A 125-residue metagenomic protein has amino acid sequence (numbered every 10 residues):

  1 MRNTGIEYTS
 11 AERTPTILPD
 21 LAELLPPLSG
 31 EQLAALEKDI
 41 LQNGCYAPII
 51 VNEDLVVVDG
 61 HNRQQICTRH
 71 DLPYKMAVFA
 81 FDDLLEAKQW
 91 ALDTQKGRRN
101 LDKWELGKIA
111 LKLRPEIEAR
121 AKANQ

Functional and structural regions predicted by a protein language model:
M1-D39, I49-E53: N-terminal leader or domain-start segments enriched in small/polar residues
L21-E37, L41-N43, R63-Q125: Amphipathic, charge-rich alpha-helical segments that serve as recognition/docking helices
G44-P48: Short, surface-exposed connector motifs at secondary-structure boundaries
E53-D59, R63: Acidic, metal-coordinating catalytic cores used for nucleic-acid/nucleotide bond scission and strand-transfer chemistry
